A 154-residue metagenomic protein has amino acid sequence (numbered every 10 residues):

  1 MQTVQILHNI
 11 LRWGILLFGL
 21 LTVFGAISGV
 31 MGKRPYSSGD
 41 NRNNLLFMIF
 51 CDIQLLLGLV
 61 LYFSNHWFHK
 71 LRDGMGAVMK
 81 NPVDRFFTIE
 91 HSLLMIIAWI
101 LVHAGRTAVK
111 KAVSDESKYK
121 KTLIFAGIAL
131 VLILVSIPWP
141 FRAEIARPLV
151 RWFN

Functional and structural regions predicted by a protein language model:
M1-N154: Membrane-embedded alpha-helical bundles that constitute the cytochrome b-like, heme-associated redox core of multi-pass
